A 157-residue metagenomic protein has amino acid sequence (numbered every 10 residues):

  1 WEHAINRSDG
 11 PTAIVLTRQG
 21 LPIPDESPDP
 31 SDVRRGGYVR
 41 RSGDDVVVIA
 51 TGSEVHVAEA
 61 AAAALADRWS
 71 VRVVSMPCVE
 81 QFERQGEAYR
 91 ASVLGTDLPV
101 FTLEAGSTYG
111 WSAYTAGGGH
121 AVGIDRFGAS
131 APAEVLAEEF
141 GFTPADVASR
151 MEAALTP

Functional and structural regions predicted by a protein language model:
I5-P157: Thiamine diphosphate
